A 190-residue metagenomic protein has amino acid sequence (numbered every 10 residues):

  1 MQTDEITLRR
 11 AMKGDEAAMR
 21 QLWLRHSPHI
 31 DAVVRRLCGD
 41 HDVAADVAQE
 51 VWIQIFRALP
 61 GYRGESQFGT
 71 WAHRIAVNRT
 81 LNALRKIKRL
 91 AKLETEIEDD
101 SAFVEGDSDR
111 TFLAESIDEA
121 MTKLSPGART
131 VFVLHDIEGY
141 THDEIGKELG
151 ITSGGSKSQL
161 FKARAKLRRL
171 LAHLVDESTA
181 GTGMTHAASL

Functional and structural regions predicted by a protein language model:
M1-D4, N82, R89-A114, T141 (+1 more regions): Internal acidic/polar
M1-H29, R36, R169, G183-L190: N-terminal module of bacterial RNA polymerase sigma factors
R10-Q21, D31-E50, S153, D176-E177: Short, charged helix-capping/linker segments at alpha-helix termini
M12-K13, R36-G39, E50-Q67, K86-K88: Sigma70-family region 2
D46-I53, S66-N78: Structural recognition of an alpha-helix C-terminal capping motif at a helix-to-coil junction
P60-G64, R74-E94, R110, H173: Arg/Lys-rich amphipathic alpha helix in sigma70-family domain 2
R63, R85-K88, L124, R129 (+1 more regions): Short, Lys/Arg-enriched C-terminal cap helix and immediately downstream tail that follows
V131-H135: A short pre-motif secondary-structure segment
